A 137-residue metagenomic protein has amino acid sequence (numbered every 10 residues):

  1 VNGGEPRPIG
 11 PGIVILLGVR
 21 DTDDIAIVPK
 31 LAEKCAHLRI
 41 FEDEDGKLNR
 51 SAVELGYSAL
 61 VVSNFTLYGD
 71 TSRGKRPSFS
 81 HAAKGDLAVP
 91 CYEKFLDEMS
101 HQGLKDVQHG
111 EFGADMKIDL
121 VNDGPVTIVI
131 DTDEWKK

Functional and structural regions predicted by a protein language model:
V1-G74, P90-K137: N-terminal, polar/charged subdomain of small-to-medium soluble alpha/beta proteins
S72-K84: A charged helix-plus-loop insertion that forms the helical arch/lid used to bind and gate nucleic-acid substrates
A83-C91: C-terminal helical cap/extension that packs against the catalytic core of soluble nucleotide-cofactor enzymes
